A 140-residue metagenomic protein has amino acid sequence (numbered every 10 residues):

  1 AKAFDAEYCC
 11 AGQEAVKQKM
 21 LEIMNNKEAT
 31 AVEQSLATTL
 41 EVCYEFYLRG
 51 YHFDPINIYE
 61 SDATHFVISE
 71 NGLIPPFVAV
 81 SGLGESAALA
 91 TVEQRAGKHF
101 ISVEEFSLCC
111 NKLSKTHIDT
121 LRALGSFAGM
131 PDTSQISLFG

Functional and structural regions predicted by a protein language model:
A1-G140: Noncatalytic, beta-rich nucleic-acid-contacting surfaces in large DNA/RNA-processing enzymes
